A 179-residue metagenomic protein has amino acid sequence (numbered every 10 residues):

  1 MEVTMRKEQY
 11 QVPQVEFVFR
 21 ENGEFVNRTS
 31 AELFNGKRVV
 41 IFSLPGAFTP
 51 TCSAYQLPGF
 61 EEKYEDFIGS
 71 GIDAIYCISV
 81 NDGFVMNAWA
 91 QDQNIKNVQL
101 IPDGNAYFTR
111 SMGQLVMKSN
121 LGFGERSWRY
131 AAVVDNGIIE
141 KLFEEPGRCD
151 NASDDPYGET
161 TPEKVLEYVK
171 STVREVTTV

Functional and structural regions predicted by a protein language model:
M1-V179: Chalcogenol-based redox active-site neighborhoods
